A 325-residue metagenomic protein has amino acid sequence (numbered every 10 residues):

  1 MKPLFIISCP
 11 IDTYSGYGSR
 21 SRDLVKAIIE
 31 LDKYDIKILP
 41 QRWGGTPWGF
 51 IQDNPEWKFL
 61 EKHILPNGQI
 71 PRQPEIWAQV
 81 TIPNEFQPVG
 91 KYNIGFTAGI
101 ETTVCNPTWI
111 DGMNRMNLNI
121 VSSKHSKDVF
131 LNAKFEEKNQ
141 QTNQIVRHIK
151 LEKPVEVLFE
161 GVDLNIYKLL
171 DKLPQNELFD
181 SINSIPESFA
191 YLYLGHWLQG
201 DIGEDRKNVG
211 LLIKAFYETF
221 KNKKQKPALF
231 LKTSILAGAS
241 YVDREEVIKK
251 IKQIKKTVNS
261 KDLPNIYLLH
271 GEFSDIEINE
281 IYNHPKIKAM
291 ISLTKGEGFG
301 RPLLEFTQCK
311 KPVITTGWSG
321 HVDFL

Functional and structural regions predicted by a protein language model:
M1-P74, A228: N-terminal pre-catalytic "stem/leader" segment of glycosyltransferase-like enzymes
I6-S8, G45-V129: Extended catalytic core of nucleotide-activated donor transferases of GT-like folds
R20-R22, A27, L164-E280: Conserved catalytic-core segment of nucleotide-activated headgroup transferases in glycan assembly
L118-E177: Donor nucleotide-sugar binding/catalytic pocket of nucleotide-sugar-dependent glycosyltransferases
S274-K288, Q308: Short acidic alpha-helix that forms the nucleotide-activated donor recognition element in Leloir-type transferases
L293-K295: Aromatic "clamp/platform" in nucleotide-sugar-dependent glycosyltransferases that forms part of the donor/acceptor
G300-L303, W318: Short glycine/serine-rich donor-binding loops of glycosyltransferases
P312-T315: Short hydrophobic beta-strand element within catalytic cores of glycosyltransferases and related nucleotide-activated
